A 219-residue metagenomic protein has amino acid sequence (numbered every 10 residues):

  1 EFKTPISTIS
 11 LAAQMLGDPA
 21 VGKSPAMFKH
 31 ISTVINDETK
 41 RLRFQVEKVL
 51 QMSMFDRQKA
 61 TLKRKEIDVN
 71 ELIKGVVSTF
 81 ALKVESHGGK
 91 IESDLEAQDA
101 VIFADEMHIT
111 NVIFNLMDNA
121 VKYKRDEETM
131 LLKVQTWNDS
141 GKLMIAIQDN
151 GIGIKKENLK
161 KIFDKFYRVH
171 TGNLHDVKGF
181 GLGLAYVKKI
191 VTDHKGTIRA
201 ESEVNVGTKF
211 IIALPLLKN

Functional and structural regions predicted by a protein language model:
D37-L42: Short alpha-helical segment of the dimerization/phosphotransfer core of two-component systems
R57-L62, V101-A104: Conserved micro-motifs of the catalytic ATP-binding
K63-D68, E85, K90-A100: Conserved catalytic submotifs in the C-terminal HATPase_c
G89, K195-G196: Conserved glycine-rich
A120-V121: Short helix-loop "hinge" at the ATP-lid/N-box region of the Bergerat-fold HATPase_c
T129-G141: Short beta-strand/loop element within the Bergerat-fold HATPase_c
I154-F166: Short conserved segment of the HATPase_c
